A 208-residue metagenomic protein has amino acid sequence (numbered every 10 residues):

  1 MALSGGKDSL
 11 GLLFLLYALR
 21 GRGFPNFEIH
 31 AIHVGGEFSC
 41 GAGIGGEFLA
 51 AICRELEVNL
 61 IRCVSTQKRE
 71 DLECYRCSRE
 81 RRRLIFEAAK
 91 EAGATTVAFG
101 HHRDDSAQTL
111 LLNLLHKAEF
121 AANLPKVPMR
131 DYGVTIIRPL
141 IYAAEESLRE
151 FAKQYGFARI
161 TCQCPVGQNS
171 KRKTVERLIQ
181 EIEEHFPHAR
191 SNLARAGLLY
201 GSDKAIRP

Functional and structural regions predicted by a protein language model:
M1, E176-I179, Y200: Amphipathic alpha-helical segments that form the core helices of the histone-fold
M1-Q108, H116-E119, E146-Q154, K204: ATP-dependent adenylation/nucleotidyltransferase module used to activate substrates
E28, D104-E184: Catalytic subdomain that performs nucleotidyl-dependent activation
G36-F38, Q67, V127, A143 (+2 more regions): Residue-level detector of flexible, active-site-proximal loop/helix-junction positions within diverse enzyme catalytic
H188-P208: A short, charged, Gly/Pro-tolerant segment at domain boundaries
